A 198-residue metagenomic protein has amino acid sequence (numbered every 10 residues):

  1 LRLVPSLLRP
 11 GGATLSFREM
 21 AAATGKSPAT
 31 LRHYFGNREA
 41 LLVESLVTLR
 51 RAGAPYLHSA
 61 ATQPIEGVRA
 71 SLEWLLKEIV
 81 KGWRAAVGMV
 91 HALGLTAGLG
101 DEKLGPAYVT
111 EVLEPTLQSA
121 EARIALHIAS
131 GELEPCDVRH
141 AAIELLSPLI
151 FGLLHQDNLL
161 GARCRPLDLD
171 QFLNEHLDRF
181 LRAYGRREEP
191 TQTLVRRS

Functional and structural regions predicted by a protein language model:
L1-L8, I79, F180: Short hydrophobic clusters on alpha-helical segments that form packing/core surfaces in small helical domains
L3-T48: Helix-turn-helix
L7-L15, L46-V68, D157-D168: Short, flexible, glycine-rich and Lys/Arg-enriched loop motifs at helix boundaries that contact anionic partners
N37-V43, A52, L57, L104 (+1 more regions): Short amphipathic alpha-helical segment with a characteristic S/N-K-E followed by hydrophobic residues
E44, Y56-M89, V138-A142, E189-P190: Hydrophobic alpha-helical connector segments
I79, H91-L95, L145, L149 (+1 more regions): Short alpha-helical scaffolding segments that buttress acidic/His motifs in well-ordered protein cores
W83-A107, L154-N158: Amphipathic alpha-helical segments used for helix-helix packing
P106, T110, E114, A125-D178 (+2 more regions): Hydrophobic/aromatic-rich alpha-helical bundle segments in the mid-to-C-terminal region
